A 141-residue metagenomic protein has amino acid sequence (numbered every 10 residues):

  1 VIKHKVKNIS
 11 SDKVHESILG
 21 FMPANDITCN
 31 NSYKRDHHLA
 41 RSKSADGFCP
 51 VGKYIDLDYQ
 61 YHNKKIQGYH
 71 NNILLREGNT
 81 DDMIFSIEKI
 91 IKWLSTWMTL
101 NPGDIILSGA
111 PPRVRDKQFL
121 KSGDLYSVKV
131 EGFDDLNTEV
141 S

Functional and structural regions predicted by a protein language model:
V1, S17, P23: Extended Lys/Arg-rich, glycine-bearing segments that form polyanion-binding/interaction patches within enzyme domains
V1-H4, V51: Short, conserved beta-strand element in jelly-roll/cupin
K5-V6, T28: Short, glycine/serine-rich, charged loops/turns that create anion-binding and catalytic segments at active sites
V6-K7, D134: Short beta-strand segments in beta-sandwich/barrel cores
K7-L19: N-terminal accessory regions of nucleic-acid-interacting proteins
M22, T28-S141: Catalytic-pocket segment enriched in acidic/His residues
